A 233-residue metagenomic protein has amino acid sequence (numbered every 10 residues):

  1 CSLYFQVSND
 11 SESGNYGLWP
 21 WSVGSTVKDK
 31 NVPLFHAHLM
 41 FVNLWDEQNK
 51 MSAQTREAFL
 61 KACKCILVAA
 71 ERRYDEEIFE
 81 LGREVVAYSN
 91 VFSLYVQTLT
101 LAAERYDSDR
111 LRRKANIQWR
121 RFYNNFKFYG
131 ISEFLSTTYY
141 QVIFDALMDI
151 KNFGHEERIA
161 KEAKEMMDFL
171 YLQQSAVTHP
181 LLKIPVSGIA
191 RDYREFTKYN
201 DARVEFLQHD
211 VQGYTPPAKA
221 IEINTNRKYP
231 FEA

Functional and structural regions predicted by a protein language model:
C1-G154: Aromatic-lined, polymer-binding surfaces characteristic of secreted/periplasmic polysaccharide-degrading enzymes
H155-A233: Extended polysaccharide-engagement surfaces of secreted carbohydrate-active enzymes
